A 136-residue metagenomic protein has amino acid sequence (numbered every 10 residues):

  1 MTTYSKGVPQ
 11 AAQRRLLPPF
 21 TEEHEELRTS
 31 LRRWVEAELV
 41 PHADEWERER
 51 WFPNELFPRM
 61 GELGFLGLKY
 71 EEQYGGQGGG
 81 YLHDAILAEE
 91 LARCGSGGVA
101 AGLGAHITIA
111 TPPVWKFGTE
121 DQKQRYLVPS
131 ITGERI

Functional and structural regions predicted by a protein language model:
M1-E23: Intrinsic disorder at enzyme termini
K6-G7, R28-R32: Short, flexible segments with low predicted structural confidence
E26, R33, V40-I136: Glycine-rich flavin
